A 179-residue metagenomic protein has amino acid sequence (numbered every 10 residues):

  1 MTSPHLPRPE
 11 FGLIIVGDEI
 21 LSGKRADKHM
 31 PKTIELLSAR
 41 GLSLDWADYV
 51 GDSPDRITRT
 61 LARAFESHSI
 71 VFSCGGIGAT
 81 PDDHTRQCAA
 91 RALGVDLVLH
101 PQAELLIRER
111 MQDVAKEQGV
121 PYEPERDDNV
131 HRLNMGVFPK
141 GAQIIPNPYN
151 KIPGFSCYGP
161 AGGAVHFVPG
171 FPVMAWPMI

Functional and structural regions predicted by a protein language model:
M1-L13: N-terminal amphipathic/basic leader segments beginning at the initiator methionine
R8, K28-V98, Q102, R108-E117 (+1 more regions): N-terminal small/polar loop signature for handling phosphorylated ligands or for N-terminal nucleophile
I14-D18, A39-L42: Gly-rich Lys/Arg/Thr-decorated short loops/hinges at beta-loop-alpha junctions or inter-strand turns that position
I14-I15, S73-G76, P146, V168-P169: Short beta-strand segments
V16, I20-M30: Glycine- and acidic-residue-enriched helix-capping/strand-helix junction motifs
D18-E19, G76-A79, G170-M174: Short glycine-rich anion-binding loops that position phosphate/pyrophosphate groups of nucleotides and phosphorylated
G23, V50, V168-P169: Active-site-adjacent beta-strand anchor residues
R56, H84-I179: Proline/glycine-rich low-complexity loops and linkers
